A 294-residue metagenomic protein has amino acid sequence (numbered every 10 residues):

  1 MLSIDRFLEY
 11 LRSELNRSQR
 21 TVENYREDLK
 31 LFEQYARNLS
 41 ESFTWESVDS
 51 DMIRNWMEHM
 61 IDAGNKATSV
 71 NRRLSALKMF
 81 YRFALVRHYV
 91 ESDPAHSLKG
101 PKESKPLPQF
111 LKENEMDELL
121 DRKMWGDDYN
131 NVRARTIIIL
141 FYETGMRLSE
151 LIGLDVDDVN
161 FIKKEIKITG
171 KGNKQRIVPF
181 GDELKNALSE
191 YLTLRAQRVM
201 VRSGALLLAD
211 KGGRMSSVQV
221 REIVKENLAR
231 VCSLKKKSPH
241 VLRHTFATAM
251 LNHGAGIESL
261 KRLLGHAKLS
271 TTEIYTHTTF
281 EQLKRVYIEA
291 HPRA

Functional and structural regions predicted by a protein language model:
M1-A294: Conserved catalytic core of the tyrosine transesterase superfamily
